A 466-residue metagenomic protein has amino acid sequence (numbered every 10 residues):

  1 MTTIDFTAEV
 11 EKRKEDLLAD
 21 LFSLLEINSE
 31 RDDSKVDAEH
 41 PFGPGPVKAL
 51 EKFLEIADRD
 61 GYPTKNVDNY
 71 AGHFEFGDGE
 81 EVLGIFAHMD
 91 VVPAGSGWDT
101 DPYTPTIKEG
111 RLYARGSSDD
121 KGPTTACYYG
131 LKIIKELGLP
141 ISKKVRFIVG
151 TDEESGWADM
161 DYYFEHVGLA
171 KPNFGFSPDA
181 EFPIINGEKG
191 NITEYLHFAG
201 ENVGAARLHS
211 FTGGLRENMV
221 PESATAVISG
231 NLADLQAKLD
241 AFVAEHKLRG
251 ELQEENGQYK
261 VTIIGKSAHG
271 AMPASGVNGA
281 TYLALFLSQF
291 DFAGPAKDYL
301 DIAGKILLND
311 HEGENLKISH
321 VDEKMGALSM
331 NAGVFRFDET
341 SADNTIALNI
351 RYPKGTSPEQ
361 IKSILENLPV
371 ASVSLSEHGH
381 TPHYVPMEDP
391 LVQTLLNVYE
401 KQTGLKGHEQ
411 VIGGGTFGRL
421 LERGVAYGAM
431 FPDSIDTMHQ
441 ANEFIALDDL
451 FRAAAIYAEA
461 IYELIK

Functional and structural regions predicted by a protein language model:
T2-R115, E136-I141: Acidic/His- and Gly-rich active-site-bordering loop/insert found across diverse amide/peptide-bond hydrolases
L54, T125-K132, D161-F164, H197 (+6 more regions): Predominant activation on well-ordered alpha-helical scaffold segments within soluble catalytic domains
P63-V67, E251-E255, A332, L375 (+1 more regions): Short beta-strand
G72-F74, A226, G257-I264, I346-L348 (+1 more regions): A generic structural motif
V82-V149, S155-G156, N173, A441 (+2 more regions): Active-site metal-coordination/substrate-binding segment of hydrolases, especially metallo-dependent peptidases
D120-E201, D240, E312-K324: Acidic/histidine-rich catalytic neighborhood of metal-dependent amide-processing enzymes
N186-T212, E217-K266, G270-M330, S357-S372: Acidic-enriched catalytic cores of C-N bond-cleaving enzymes acting on peptides and small amides
A271-A342, R351-E366, S372-K466: An extended, acidic, His-containing surface patch that forms the Zn2+-binding/catalytic region of metallohydrolases
